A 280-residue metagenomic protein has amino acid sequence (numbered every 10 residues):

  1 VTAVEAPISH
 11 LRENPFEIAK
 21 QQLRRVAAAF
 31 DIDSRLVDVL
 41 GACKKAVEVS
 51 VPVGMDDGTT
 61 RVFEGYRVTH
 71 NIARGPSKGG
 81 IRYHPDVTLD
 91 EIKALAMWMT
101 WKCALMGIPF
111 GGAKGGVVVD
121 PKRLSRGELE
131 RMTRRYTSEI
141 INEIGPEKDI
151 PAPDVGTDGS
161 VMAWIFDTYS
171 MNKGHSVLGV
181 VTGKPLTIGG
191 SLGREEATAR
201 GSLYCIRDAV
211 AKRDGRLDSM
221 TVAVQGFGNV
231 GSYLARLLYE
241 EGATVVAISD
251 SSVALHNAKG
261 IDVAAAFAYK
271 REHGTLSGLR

Functional and structural regions predicted by a protein language model:
P7-S50: Short, Gly/Pro- and small/polar-rich lid/capping loops
N14, I18-Q21, D31, V87-D90 (+10 more regions): Conserved active-site and cofactor/substrate-binding residues in soluble primary-metabolism enzymes
A19-F30, L95-K102, R135-E143, E147 (+7 more regions): Change "in soluble alpha/beta enzymes" to "in soluble alpha/beta proteins
G41-C43, T59, G75, P109-G111 (+3 more regions): Solvent-exposed alpha-helices and their adjacent loops that cap or buttress functional pockets in soluble metabolic
C43-K44, V53-M55, T69-I72, K114-V117 (+3 more regions): Glycine-rich beta-alpha junction loops
V49-P121: Glycine-rich, N-terminal phosphate-binding loop and its surrounding beta-alpha-beta segment
H84, A104-D218: Glycine/serine-rich phosphate-binding loop and adjoining beta1-alpha1 elements at the start of nucleotide-handling
G190-R280: Glycine-rich phosphate/diphosphate-binding loop of Rossmann-like nucleotide-binding domains
